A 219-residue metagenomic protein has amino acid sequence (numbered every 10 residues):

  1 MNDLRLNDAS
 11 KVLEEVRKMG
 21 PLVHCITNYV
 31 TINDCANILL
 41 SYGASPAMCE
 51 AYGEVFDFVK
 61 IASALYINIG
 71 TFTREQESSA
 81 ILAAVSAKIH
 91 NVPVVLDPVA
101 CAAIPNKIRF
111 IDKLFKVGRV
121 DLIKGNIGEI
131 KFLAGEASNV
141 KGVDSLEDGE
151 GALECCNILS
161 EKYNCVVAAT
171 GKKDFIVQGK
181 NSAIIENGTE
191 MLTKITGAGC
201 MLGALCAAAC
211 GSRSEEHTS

Functional and structural regions predicted by a protein language model:
M1-S45: Glycine-rich phosphate/adenosyl-contacting loop at the front of the ribokinase-like
R17, N33-G43, I61, S86-I89 (+1 more regions): Alpha-helix C-terminal capping segments
R17-L22, G179-L192: Glycine/charged-rich beta-loop-alpha catalytic/anionic-binding loops adjacent to active sites
I38-H90, L96: Active-site cofactor/substrate anionic-group-binding motifs, chiefly glycine- and Lys/Arg-rich phosphate-binding loops
N68, Q76-G125: Glycine/small-residue-rich loop that forms an oxyanion/phosphate-binding "nest" at active or ligand-binding sites
P105-S182: Conserved phosphate/ATP/ADP-binding segment of small-molecule kinases
T189-C206: Short glycine/threonine-rich catalytic loop with a Thr-x-Gly-x-Asp
E216-T218: Conserved small/polar residues in nucleotide/adenosyl-binding loops
